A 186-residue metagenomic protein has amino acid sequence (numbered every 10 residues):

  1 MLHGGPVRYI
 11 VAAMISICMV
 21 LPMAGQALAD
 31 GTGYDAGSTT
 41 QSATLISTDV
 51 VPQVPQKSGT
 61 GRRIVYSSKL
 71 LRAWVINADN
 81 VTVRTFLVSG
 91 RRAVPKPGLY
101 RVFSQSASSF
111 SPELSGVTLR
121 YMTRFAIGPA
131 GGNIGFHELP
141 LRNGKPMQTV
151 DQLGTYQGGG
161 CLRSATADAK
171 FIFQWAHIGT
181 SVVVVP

Functional and structural regions predicted by a protein language model:
L2-D30: Secretory targeting and sorting signals
G5-Y9, G31, D49, Q56-G59 (+1 more regions): Exported/periplasmic cell-wall-interacting domains
I17, N80, L141: Short, glycine-/Ser/Thr-/acidic-enriched flexible segments
L21-F110, V185-P186: Intrinsically disordered, low-complexity, Pro/Ser/Thr/Asn/Gly/Ala-rich spacer/linker segments adjacent to signal
